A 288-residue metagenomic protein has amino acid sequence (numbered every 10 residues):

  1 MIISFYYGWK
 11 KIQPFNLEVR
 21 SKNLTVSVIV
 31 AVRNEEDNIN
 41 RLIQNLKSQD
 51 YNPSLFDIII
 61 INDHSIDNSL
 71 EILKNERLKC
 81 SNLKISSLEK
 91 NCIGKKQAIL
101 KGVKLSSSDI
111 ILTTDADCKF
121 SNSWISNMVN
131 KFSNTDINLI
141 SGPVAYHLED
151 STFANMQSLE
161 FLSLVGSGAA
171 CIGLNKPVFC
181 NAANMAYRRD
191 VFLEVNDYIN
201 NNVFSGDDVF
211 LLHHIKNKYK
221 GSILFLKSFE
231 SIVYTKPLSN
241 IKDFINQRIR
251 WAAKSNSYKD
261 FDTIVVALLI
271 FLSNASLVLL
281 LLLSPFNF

Functional and structural regions predicted by a protein language model:
M1-F5, S255-F288: Alpha-helical bilayer-embedded segments of polytopic membrane proteins, i.e., transmembrane/intramembrane helices
M1-K22, S158, S167, L280: N-terminal membrane-anchoring/stem segments of glycan-assembly enzymes
L24-S27, D57: Cell-envelope/extracellular polymer assembly enzymes that use nucleotide-activated donors
Q44-L55: Short, acidic, metal-binding catalytic loop of nucleotide-sugar glycosyltransferases
N62-E71, C118: A conserved acidic beta->alpha catalytic loop
L88-S106, N127: Glycine-rich, basic loop-to-helix element that forms the pyrophosphate-binding segment of sugar-nucleotide handling
I111: Short aromatic/hydrophobic "clamp" motif used to bind/position activated sugar donors
F132-V165, L193, Y198-T263: Catalytic donor/gating beta->alpha subdomain of glycosyltransferases that bind UDP-sugars
